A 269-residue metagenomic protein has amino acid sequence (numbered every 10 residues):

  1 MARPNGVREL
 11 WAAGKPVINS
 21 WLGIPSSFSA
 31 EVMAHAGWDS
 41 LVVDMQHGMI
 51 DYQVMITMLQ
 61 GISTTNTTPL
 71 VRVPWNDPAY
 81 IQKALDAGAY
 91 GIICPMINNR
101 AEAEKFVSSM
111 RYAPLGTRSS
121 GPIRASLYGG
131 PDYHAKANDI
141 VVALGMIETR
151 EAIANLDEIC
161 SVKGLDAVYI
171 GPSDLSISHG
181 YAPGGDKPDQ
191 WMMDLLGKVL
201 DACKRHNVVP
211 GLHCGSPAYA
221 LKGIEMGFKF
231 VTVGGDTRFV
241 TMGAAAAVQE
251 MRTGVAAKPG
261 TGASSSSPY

Functional and structural regions predicted by a protein language model:
M1-Y269: Expand to "…catalyze enediolate/carbanion chemistry for C-C bond making/breaking, isomerization, decarboxylation
